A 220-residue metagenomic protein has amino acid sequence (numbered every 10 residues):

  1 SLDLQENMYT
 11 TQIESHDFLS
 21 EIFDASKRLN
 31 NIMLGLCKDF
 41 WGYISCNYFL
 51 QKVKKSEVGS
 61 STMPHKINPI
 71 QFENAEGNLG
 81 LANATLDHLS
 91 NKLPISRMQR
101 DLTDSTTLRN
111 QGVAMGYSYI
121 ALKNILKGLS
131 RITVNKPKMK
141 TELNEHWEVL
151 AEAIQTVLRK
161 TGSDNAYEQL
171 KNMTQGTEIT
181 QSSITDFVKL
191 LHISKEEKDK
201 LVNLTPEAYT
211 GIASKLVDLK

Functional and structural regions predicted by a protein language model:
S1-K92: Internal glycine-rich alpha/beta core junctions
V58-K220: Catalytic-core signal marking the mid-to-C-terminal active-site face
